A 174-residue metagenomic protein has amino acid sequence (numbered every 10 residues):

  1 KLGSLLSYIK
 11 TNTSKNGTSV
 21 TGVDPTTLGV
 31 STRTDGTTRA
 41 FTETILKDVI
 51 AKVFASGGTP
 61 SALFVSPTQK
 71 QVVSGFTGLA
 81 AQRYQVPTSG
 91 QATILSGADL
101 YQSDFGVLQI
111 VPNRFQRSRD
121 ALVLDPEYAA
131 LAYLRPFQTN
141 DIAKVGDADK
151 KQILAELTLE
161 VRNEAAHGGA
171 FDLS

Functional and structural regions predicted by a protein language model:
K1-D48, G58-T59, K70-S174: Sequence/fold signature of self-assembling virion shell proteins
V53-S56: A short acidic-Thr-Gly-centered motif at the start of a beta-strand
P60-V65: Hydrophobic beta-strand segments of well-ordered beta-sheets in folded domains
